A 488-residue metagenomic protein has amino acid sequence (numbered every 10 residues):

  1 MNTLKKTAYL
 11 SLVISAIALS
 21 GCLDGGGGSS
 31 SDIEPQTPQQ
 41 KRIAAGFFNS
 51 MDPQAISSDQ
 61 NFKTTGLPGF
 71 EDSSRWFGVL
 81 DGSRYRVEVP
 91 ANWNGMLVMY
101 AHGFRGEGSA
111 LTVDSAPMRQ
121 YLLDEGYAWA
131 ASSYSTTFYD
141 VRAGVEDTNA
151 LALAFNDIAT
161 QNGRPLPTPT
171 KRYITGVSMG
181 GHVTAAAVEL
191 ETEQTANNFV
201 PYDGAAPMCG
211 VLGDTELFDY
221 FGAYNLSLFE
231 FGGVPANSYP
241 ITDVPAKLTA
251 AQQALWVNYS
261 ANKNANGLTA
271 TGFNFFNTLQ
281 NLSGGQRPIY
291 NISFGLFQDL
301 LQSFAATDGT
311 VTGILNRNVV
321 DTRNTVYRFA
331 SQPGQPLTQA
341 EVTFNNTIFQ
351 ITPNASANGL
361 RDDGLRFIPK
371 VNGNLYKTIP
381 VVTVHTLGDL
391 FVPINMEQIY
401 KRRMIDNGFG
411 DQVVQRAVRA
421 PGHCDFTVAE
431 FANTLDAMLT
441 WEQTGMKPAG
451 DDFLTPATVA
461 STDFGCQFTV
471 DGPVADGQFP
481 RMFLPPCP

Functional and structural regions predicted by a protein language model:
A18-G21: C-terminal motif of bacterial Sec signal peptides marking the signal peptidase cleavage site
L23-G108, S115-P117, T455-P488: Catalytic-loop region of hydrolases
D32-E71, M208-V371: Accessory cap/linker subdomain of secreted extracellular hydrolases
E34-Q39, N262, T271, T278-N324 (+2 more regions): Alpha/beta-hydrolase-fold serine-hydrolase catalytic core, especially in secreted/extracellular enzymes
N92, L151-S178: Gly/Ser-rich "nucleophile elbow"/oxyanion-hole loop immediately N-terminal to the catalytic nucleophile in hydrolases
G95-M96, Y100-L123, A130-S132, T137-D140 (+1 more regions): Short substrate-entry loop that stabilizes the transition state in hydrolases
K171-E230: Primarily recognizes the serine-hydrolase "nucleophile elbow" in alpha/beta-hydrolase and SGNH/GDSL folds
V382-H385: Short beta-strand/loop motif that positions the catalytic acidic residue of the alpha/beta-hydrolase fold
